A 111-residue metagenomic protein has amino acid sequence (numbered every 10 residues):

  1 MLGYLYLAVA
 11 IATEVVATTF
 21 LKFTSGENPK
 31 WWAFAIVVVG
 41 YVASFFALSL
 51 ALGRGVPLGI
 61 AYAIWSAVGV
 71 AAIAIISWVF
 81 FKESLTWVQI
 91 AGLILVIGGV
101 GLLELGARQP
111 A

Functional and structural regions predicted by a protein language model:
M1-A111: Polytopic alpha-helical membrane proteins, predominantly small-molecule transporters/carriers
